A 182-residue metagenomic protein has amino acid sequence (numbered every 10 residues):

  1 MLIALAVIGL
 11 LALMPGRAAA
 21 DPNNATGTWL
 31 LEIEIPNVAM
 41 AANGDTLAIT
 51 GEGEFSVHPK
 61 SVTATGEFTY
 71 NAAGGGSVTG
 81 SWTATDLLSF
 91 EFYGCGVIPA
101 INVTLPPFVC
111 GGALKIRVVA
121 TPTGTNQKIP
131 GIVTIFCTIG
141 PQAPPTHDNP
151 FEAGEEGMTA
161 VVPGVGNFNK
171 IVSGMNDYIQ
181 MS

Functional and structural regions predicted by a protein language model:
L2-A12: Bacterial N-terminal signal peptides
I3-L5, V38-M40, I101: Sparse, context-dependent recognition of short Cys/His-centered cofactor- or disulfide-binding micro-motifs
L13-A18, I101-L105: Intrinsically disordered, low-complexity boundary segments flanking structured domains
P15-A20, F90, H147-F151, E156: Plant-biased detector of terminal regions, especially N-terminal secretory signal peptides and adjacent cleavage-site
G16-S89, P163-S182: N-terminal segment immediately downstream of the Sec signal-peptide cleavage site in secreted/extracellular proteins
T69-G131: Mature extracytoplasmic domains of secretory-pathway proteins
L105-F168: Extracytosolic low-complexity repeat regions of secreted or lipid-anchored proteins
